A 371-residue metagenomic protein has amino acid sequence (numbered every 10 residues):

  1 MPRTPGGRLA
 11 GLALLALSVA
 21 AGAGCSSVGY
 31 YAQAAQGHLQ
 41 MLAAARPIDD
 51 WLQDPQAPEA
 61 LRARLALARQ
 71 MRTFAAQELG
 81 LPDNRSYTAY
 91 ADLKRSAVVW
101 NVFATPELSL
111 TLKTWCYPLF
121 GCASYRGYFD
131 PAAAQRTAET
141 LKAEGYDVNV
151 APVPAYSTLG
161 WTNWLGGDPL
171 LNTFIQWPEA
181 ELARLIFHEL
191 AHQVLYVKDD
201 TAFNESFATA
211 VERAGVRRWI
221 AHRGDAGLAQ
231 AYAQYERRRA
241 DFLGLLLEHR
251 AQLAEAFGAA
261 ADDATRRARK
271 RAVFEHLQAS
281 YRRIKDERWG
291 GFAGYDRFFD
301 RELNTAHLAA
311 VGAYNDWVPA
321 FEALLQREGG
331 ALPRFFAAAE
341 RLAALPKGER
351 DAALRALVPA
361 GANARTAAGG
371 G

Functional and structural regions predicted by a protein language model:
M1-A13: Bacterial N-terminal signal peptides that target proteins for export
G11-G22: Bacterial N-terminal signal peptides
A21-R46: Bacterial Sec signal peptide processing site at the extreme N-terminus
M41, D54, L61-A68, G127-A134 (+7 more regions): Solvent-exposed, acidic/flexible segments
L42-Q56, W115-A123, R301-E302, P319: Acidic/histidine-rich, surface-exposed loop or edge segments in extracytoplasmic proteins
Q53-A57, A66, Q70-G80, A191-L195 (+6 more regions): Sec-exported extracytoplasmic/periplasmic mature domains
Q70-R239: Acidic/His-rich structured neighborhood in mature extracellular/periplasmic domains
L243-G371: Pan-zinc metallopeptidase signature
